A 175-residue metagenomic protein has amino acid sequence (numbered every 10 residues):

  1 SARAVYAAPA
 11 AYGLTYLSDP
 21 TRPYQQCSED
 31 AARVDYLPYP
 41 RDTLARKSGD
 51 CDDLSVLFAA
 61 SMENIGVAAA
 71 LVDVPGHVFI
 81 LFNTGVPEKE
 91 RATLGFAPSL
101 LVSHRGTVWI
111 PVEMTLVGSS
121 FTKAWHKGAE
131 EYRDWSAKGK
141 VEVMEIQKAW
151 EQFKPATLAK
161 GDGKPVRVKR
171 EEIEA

Functional and structural regions predicted by a protein language model:
S1-A175: A structural boundary/capping signal
